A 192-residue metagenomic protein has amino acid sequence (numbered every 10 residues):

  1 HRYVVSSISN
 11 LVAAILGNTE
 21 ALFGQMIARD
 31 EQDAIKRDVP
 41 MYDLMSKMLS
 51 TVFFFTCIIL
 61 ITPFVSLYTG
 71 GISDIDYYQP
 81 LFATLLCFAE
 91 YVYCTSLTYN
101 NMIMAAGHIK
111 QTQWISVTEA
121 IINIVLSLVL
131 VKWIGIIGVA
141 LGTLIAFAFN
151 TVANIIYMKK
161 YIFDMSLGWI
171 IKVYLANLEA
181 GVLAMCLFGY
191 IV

Functional and structural regions predicted by a protein language model:
H1-G17, L49-F53, L86-Y93: Transmembrane helix-bundle signature of multi-pass secondary active exporters and lipid flippases
V4-V5, S9-D43, N100-A105: Helix-loop junctions and terminal segments of transmembrane helices in multi-pass membrane transport/translocation
E31-M48, V52-L60, Q79-A83, I171 (+1 more regions): Interfacial transmembrane-helix starts/ends
D43-I58, W133, I137-Y161: Short alpha-helical transmembrane segments in multi-pass integral membrane proteins
I58-E90, F163: Interfacial segments at transmembrane-helix termini and the short loops linking adjacent helices
C87-E119, V129: Membrane-interface junctions at transmembrane-helix termini in multi-pass inner-membrane proteins
K110, V117-V152, M165, G189-V192: Membrane-interface helix-loop junctions in multi-pass transport and translocation proteins
E119, I170-V192: Transmembrane alpha-helical segments of multi-pass transport proteins
